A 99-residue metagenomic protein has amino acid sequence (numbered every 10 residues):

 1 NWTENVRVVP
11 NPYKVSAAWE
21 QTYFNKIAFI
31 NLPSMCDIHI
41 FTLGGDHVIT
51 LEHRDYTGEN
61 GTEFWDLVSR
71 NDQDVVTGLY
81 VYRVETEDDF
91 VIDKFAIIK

Functional and structural regions predicted by a protein language model:
N1-H39, W65: Glycine-centered coil/turn sites that cap beta-strands in beta-rich domains
V8-N11, G45, W65, Y80 (+1 more regions): Terminal processing/anchoring signals of secreted or surface-associated proteins and related intramolecular
V9, I30, E52, D66-V68 (+1 more regions): Residue-level detector of conserved, well-ordered beta-strand and adjacent loop positions that form binding/recognition
P10, I40-G44, S69, T86 (+1 more regions): Residue-level signal for short segments within beta-strands and strand-turn junctions of well-structured beta-sheet
K26, V76-V81: Short, conserved beta-strand segments of beta-strand-rich sandwich/propeller modules, principally
C36-V48, Y80-Y82: Short, glycine-anchored, charge-dense loop/turn motifs used at functional sites
H47-V75, T86-D89: Glycine-centered tight-turn motifs at strand-turn-strand junctions
L79-K99: C-terminal tail/sorting-segment detector
